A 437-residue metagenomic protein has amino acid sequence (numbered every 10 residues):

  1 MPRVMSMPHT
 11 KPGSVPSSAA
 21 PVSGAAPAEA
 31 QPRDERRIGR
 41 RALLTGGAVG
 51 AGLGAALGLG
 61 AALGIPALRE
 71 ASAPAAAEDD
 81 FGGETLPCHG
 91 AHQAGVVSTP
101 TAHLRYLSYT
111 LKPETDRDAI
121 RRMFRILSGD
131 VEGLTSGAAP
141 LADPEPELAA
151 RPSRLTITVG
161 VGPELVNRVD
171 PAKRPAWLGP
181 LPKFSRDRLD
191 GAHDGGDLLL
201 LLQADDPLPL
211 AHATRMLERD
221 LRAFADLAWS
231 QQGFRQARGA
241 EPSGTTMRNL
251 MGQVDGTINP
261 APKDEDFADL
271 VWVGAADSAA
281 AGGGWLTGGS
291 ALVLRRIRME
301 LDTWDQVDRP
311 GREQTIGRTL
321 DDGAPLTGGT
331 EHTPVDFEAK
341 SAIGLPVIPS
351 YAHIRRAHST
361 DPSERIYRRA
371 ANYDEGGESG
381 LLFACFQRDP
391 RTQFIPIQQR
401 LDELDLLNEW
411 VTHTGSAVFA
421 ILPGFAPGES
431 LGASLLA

Functional and structural regions predicted by a protein language model:
M1-I38: N-terminal secretory signal peptides
H9, R37, A42-A437: Long, histidine/aromatic-enriched segments associated with O2/redox biology
